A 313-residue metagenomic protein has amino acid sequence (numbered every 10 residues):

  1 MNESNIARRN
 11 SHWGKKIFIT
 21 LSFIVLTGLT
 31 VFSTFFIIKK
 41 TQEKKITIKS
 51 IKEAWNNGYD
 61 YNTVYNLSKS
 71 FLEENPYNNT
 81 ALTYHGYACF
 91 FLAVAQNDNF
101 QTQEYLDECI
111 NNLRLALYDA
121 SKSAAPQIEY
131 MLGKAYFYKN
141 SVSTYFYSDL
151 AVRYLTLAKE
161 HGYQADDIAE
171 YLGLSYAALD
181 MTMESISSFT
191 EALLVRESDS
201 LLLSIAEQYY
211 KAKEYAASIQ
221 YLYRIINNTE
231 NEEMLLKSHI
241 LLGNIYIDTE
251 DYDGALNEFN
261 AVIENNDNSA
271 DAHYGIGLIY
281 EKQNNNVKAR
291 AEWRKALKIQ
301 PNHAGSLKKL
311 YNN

Functional and structural regions predicted by a protein language model:
N2-Q127: N-terminal leader/linker segments that initiate helical-solenoid repeat arrays
E43-K45, N79-T80, S123-Q127, A165-D167 (+5 more regions): Helix-start (N-cap) detector for alpha-helical repeat units in TPR-like alpha-solenoids, especially tetratricopeptide
L72-E73, N111, L115-Y118, T156-E160 (+4 more regions): Conserved structural position within tetratricopeptide repeats
Y84, M131, Y171, S204-I205 (+3 more regions): Canonical tetratricopeptide repeat
F91, Y138-S141, A178, K211-A212 (+4 more regions): Register position in tetratricopeptide repeats
K134, L203-A216, Q220-E264: Alpha-helical adaptor scaffolds
